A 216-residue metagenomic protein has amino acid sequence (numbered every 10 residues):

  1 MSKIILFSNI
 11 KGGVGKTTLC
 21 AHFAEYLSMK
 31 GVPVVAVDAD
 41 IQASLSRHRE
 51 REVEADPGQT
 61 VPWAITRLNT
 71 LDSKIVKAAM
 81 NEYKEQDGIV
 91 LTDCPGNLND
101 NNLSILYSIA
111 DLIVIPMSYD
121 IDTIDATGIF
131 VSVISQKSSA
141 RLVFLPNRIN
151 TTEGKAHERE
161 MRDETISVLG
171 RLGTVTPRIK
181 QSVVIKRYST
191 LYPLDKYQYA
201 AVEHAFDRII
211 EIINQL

Functional and structural regions predicted by a protein language model:
I4, S8-V14, E25-T92, G96-D100 (+1 more regions): P-loop/Walker-type NTP enzyme "switch/lid" segment
T18-L19: Hydrophobic positions on the alpha1 helix immediately C-terminal to the Walker A/P-loop
A36, T92, I115, V143-P146: Structural beta-sheet core signal
N101-I121: Inter-motif core of Ras-like GTPase G domains
D125-A140, F144: Conserved C-terminal guanine-recognition region of P-loop GTPase G domains, centered on the G4
R148-N150, K155-D195: Beta-strand-loop-alpha "switch" segments that mediate conformational coupling across diverse proteins
L191-L216: NTP-binding/hydrolysis catalytic cores, primarily Walker-type P-loop NTPases
